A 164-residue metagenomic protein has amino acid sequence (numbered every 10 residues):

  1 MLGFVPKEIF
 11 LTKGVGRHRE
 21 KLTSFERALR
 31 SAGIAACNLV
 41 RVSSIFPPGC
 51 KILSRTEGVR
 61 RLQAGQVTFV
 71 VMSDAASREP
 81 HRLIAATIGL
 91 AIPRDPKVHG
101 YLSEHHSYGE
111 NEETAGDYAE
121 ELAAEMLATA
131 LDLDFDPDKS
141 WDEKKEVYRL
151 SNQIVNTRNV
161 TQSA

Functional and structural regions predicted by a protein language model:
M1-A164: Helix-coil modules at protein/domain termini and other flexible surface or pore-lining loops, especially C-terminal
